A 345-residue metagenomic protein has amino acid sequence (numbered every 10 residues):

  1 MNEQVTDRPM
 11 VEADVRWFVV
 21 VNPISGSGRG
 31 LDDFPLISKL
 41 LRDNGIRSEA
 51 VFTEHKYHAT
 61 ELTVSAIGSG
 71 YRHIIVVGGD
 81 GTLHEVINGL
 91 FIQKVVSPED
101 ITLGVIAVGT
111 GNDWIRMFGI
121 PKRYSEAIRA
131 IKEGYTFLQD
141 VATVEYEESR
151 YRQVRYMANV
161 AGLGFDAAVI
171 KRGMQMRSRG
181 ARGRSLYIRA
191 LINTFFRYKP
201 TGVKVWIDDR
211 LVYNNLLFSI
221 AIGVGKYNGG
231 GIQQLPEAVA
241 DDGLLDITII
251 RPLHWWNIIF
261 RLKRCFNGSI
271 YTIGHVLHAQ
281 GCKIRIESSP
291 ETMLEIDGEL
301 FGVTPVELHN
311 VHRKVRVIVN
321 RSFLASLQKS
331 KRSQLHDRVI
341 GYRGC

Functional and structural regions predicted by a protein language model:
M1-V77, N88, L324, S333-C345: ATP/NTP phosphate-donor binding region
N2-V5, I207-D209, N214, Q234 (+1 more regions): ATP/nucleoside-binding phosphotransfer catalytic cores, i.e., glycine-rich phosphate-binding loops
L31-D33, I87-L90, R116-F118, Q233-Q234: Short amphipathic alpha-helical segments
N44, F91-F218: Catalytic core of DAGKc-family lipid kinases
E54-H58, G78-G81, G109, G164: Short beta->alpha linker loops
A59, G81-V86, D113, Q139: Short glycine/serine/threonine-rich phosphate/pyrophosphate-binding segments that cradle anionic phosphate groups
G162, D166, A221-L235, L300: Glycine-rich phosphate/pyrophosphate-binding beta-alpha loops
